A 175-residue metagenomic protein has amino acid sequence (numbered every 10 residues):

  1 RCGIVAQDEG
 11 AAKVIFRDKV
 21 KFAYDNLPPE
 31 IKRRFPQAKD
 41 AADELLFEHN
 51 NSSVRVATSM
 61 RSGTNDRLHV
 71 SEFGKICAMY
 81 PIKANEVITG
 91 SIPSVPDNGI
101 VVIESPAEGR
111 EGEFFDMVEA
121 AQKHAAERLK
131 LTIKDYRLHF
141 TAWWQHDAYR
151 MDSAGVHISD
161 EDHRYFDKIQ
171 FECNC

Functional and structural regions predicted by a protein language model:
R1-C175: Phosphate/NTP-binding elements of NTP-utilizing enzymes
